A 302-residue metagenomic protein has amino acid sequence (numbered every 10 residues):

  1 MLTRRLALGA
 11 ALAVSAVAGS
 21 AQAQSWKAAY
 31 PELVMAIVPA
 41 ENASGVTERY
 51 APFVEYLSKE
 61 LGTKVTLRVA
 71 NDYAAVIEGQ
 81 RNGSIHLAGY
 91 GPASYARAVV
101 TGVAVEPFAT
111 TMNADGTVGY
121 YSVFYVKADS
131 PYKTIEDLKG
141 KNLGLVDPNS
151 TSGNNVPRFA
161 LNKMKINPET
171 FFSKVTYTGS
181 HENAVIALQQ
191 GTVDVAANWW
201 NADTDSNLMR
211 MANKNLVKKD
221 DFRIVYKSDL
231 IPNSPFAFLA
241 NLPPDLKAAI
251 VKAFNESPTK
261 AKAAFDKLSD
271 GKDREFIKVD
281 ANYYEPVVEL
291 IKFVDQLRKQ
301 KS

Functional and structural regions predicted by a protein language model:
T3-G9: N-terminal export leaders
A10-A11, A21: Cleavable N-terminal signal peptides
V17-A23: Sec/Tat signal peptide C-region and signal peptidase I cleavage site
S25-A96: Extracytoplasmic small-molecule ligand-binding "clamshell" domains of the periplasmic binding protein/Venus flytrap
W26-P52, S58, I231, N241-S302: An extracytoplasmic/periplasmic, membrane-proximal ligand-sensing/linker region
A74-A88, T101-G102, Y120, E136 (+1 more regions): Short helices/loops that flank or line small-molecule/ion binding pockets
A109-T134, A237-F238: Hydrophobic/proline-rich hinge and linker segments of small-molecule sensing/allosteric domains, predominantly
S130, N142-D245: Pocket-lining segment of extracytoplasmic ligand-binding domains
